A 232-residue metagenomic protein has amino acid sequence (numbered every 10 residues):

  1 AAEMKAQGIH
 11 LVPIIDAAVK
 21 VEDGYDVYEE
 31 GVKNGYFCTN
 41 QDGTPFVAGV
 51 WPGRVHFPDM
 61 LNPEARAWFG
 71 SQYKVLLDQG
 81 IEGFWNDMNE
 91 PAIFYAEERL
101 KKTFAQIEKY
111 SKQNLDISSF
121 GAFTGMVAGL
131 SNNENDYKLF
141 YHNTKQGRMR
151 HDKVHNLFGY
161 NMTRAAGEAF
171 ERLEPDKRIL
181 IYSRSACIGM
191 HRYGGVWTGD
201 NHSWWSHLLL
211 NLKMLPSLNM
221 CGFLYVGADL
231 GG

Functional and structural regions predicted by a protein language model:
A1-G232: Catalytic-domain carbohydrate-binding cleft regions of carbohydrate-active enzymes
